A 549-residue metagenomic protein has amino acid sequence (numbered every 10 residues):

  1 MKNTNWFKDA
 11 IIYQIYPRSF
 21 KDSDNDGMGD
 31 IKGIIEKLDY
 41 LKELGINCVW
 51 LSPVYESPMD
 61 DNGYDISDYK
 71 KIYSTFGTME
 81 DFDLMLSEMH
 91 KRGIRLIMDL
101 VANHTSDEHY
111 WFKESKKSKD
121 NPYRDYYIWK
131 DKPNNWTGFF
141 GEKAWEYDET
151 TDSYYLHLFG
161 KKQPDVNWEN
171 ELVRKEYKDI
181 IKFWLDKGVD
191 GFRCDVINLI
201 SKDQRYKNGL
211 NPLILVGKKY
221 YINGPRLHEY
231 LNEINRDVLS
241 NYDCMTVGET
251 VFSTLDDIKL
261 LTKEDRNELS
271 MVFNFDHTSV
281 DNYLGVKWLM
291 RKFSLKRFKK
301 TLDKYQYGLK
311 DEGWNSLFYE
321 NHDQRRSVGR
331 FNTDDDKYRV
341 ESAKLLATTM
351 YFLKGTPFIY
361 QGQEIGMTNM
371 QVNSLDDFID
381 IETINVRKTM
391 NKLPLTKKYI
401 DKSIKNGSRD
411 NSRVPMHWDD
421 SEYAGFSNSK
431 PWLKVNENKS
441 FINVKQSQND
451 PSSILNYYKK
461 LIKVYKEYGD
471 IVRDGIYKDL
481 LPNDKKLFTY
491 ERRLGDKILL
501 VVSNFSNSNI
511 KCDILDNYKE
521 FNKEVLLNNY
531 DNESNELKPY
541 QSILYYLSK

Functional and structural regions predicted by a protein language model:
K2-K182, D186, L199-T254, E264 (+1 more regions): Acidic/aromatic-lined carbohydrate-recognition and catalytic surfaces of CAZymes acting on diverse glycans
W6-F7, E229-N232, V238-N241, M245 (+9 more regions): Loop/helix patches that line or flank the sugar-binding groove of alpha-linked glycan CAZymes
D24, S57-D61, H104-W111, I200-D203 (+6 more regions): Short catalytic/ligand-binding loop motif for oxyanion handling, primarily in non-cytosolic enzymes, centered on
V49, F192-C194: Hydrophobic residues within beta-strands of alpha/beta enzymes
V216, N315-D335: Active-site clefts of carbohydrate-active enzymes
N509-N528: Beta-strand-rich binding/interaction modules
E533-K549: C-terminal beta-strand-rich structural cap/linker in extracellular carbohydrate-active enzymes
